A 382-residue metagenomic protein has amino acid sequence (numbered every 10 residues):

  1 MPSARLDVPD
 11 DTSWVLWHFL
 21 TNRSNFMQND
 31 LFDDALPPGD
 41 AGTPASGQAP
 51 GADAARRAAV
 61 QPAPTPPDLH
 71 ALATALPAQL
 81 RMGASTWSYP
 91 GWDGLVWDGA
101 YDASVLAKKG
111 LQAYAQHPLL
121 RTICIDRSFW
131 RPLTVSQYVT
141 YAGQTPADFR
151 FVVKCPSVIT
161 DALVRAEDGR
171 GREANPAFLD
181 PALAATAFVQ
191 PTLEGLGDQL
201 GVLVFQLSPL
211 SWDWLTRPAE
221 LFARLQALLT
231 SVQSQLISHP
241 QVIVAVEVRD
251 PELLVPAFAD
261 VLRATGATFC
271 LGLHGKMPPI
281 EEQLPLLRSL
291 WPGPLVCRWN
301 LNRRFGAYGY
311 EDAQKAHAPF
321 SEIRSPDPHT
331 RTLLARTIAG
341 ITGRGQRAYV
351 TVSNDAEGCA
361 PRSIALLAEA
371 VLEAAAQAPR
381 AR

Functional and structural regions predicted by a protein language model:
P2-D10: Extreme N-terminal basic, low-complexity initiation segments that serve as generic localization/processing leaders
T12-R382: Residues lining hydrophobic/aromatic ligand-binding pockets adjacent to catalytic sites
